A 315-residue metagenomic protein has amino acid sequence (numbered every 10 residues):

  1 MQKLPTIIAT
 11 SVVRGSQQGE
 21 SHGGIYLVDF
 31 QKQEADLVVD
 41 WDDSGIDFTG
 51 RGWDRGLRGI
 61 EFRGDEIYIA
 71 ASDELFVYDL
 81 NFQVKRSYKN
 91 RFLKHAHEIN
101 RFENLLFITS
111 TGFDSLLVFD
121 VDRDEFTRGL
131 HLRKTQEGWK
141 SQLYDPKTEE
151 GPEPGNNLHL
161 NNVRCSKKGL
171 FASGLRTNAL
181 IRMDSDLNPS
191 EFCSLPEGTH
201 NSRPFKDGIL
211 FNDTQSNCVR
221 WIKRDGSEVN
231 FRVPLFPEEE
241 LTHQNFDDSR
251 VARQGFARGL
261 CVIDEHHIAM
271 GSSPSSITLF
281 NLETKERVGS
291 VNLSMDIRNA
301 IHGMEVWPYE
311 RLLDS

Functional and structural regions predicted by a protein language model:
K3-T6, G64-D65, E103-L105, K167-G169 (+2 more regions): Short coil/turn segments that connect the beta-strands within blades of beta-propeller domains
I8-E20, Y68-S72, I108-F113, G155 (+3 more regions): Conserved beta-strand positions in repeat-built beta-propeller and related beta-rich domains
S21, G56, H95, G112 (+6 more regions): Beta-rich catalytic cores
F30-K32, D79-Q83, D120-D124, M183-L187 (+2 more regions): Short loop/turn segments that connect beta-strands within beta-propeller blades
D36-W53, K89-F92, T127-N156, V229-A252 (+1 more regions): Surface-exposed loop and turn segments in beta-propeller and other repeat-based domains that flank or scaffold
L37-N100: Blade-loop segments of beta-propeller domains
E61, N100, R164, R203-P204 (+2 more regions): Conserved beta-strand position repeated across blades of beta-propeller domains
N201-L282: Loop/turn-rich, solvent-exposed surfaces of beta-rich toroidal or solenoidal domains
